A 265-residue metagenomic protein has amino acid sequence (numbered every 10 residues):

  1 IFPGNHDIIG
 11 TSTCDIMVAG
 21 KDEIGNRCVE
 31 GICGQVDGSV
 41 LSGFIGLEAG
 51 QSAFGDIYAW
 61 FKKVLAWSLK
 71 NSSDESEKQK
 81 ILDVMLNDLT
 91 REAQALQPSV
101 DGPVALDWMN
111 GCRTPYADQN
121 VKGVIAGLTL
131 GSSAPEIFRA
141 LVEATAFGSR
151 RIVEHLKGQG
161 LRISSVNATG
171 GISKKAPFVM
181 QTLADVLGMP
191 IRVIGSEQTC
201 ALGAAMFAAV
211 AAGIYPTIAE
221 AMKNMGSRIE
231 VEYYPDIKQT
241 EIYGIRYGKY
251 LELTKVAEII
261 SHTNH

Functional and structural regions predicted by a protein language model:
I1-H265: Active-site core segments that coordinate phosphate-bearing ligands/cofactors across diverse enzyme families
